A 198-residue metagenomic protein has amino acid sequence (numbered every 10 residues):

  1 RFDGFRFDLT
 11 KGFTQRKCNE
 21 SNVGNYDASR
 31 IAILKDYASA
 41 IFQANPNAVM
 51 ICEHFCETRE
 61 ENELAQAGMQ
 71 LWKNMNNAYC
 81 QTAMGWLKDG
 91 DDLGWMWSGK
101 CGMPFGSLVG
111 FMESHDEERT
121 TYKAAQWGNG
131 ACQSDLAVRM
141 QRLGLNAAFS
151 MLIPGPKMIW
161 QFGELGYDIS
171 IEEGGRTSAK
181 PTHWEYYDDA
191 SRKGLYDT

Functional and structural regions predicted by a protein language model:
R1-R6: An active-site-proximal structural segment forming one wall of the substrate-binding cleft that immediately precedes
L9-E117, A148-L152, P156, G163-T198: Active-site-proximal helices and loops of the catalytic beta/alpha 8
G102-M103, L136-Q141: Structural motif
Y122-L136, R176-W184: A solvent-exposed, charged loop/short amphipathic helix patch at secondary-structure junctions
Q141-A147: Conserved interdomain hinge at the start of the Helicase C-terminal
